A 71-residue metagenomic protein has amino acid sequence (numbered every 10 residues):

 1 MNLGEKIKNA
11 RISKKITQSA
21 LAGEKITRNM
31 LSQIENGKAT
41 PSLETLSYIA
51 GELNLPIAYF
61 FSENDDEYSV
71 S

Functional and structural regions predicted by a protein language model:
M1-S13: A short, Lys/Arg-rich alpha-helix, primarily the initiator
N9, S19-A20, Y48: Alpha-helical residues within helix-turn-helix
K14-Q33: Short alpha-helical DNA-recognition segment
N36: Short, conserved catalytic or interaction motifs in soluble domains
E44-Y59: DNA major-groove recognition helix of helix-turn-helix/homeodomain DNA-binding modules
S62-S71: Short, charged recognition helix plus adjacent turn of helix-turn-helix-like nucleic-acid-binding domains
